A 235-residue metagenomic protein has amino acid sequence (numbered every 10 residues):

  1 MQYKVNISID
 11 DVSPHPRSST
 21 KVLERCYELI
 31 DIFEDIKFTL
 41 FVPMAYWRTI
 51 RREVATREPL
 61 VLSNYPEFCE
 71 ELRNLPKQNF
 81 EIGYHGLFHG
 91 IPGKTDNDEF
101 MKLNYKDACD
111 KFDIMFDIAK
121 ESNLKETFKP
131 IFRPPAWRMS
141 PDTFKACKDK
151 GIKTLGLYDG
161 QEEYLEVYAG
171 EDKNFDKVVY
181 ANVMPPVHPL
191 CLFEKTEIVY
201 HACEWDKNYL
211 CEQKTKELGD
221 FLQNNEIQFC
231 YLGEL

Functional and structural regions predicted by a protein language model:
M1-E34: N-terminal regions that are enriched for targeting/export leaders and immediately downstream pro/stem segments
V12-P16, W47, C203-K207: Short acidic, S/G/P-rich loop/turn micro-motifs used as interaction or catalytic elements
S19, S140-G151: Distinct, well-ordered alpha-helical segments
L23-I32, S63-E81, P185-P189, E217-F221: Short amphipathic alpha-helices and their capping/turn segments at secondary-structure boundaries
F33, T154-L157, E204-L235: C-terminal domain-boundary segment and adjacent tail
K37, F41-S140, I198-Y200: Metal-dependent polysaccharide deacetylase catalytic core of the NodB/CE4 family, i.e., the active-site-bearing domain
A146-H188, F229-G233: His/Asp/Glu-enriched short active-site or ligand-binding loop at hydrolase and phosphoryl-transfer sites
